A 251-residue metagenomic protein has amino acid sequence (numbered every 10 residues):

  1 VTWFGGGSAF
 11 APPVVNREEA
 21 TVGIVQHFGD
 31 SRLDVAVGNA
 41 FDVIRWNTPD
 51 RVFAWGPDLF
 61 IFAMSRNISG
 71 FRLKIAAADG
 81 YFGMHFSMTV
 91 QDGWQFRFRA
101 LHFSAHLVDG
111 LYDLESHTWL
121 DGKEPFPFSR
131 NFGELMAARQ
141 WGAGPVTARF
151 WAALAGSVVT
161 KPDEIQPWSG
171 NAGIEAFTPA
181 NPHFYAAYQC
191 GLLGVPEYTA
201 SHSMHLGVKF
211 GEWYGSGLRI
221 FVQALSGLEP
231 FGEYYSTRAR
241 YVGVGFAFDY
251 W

Functional and structural regions predicted by a protein language model:
V1-A54: Outer-membrane beta-barrel initiation region
F10-V15, V43-G56, G93, W141-R149 (+2 more regions): Short loop/turn motifs that connect adjacent beta-strands in outer-membrane beta-barrel proteins
V22-Q26, P57-A63, F98-H102, A152-G156 (+4 more regions): Transmembrane beta-barrel strands of outer-membrane/channel proteins
H27-D34, P49, V158-W168, A180 (+3 more regions): Solvent-exposed loop/turn segments connecting transmembrane beta-strands in outer-membrane beta-barrel proteins
V37-V43, G170-E175, S203-K209: Short, well-ordered amphipathic alpha-helices
F53-A176, S226, Y235-R238: Outer-membrane pore/translocation modules
F126, T147, F177, L193-P196 (+3 more regions): Beta-stranded membrane pore/translocator domains
M204, T237-W251: Outer-membrane beta-barrel "beta-signal"
